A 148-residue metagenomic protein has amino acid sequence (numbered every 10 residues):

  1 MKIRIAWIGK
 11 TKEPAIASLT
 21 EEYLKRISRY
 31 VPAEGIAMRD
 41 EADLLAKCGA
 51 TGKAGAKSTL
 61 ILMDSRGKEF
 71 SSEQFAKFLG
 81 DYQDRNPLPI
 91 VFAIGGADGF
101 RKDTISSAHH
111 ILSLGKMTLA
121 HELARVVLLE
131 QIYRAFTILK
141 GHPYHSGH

Functional and structural regions predicted by a protein language model:
M1-Y23, I27: N-terminal beta1-alpha1 ligand-phosphate binding loop
I5, I61, G95, L128: Conserved RecA-like P-loop NTPase ATPase core
T11, S65-K68, G96-G99: Short glycine-rich anion-binding loops that position phosphate/pyrophosphate groups of nucleotides and phosphorylated
A15-I16, F70-S71, F100, A120-H121: Secondary-structure boundary/capping motif
A17-T20, S72-A76, I105, R125: Conserved strand-to-helix beginnings and helix N-cap segments that scaffold or border functional pockets
S28-V91: S-adenosyl-L-methionine/SAH cofactor-binding core of RNA-modifying enzymes
P89-R101: Short glycine-rich, acidic/polar surface loops and turns
K102-G147: Structured adenosyl-cofactor binding patch, chiefly the S-adenosyl-L-methionine
